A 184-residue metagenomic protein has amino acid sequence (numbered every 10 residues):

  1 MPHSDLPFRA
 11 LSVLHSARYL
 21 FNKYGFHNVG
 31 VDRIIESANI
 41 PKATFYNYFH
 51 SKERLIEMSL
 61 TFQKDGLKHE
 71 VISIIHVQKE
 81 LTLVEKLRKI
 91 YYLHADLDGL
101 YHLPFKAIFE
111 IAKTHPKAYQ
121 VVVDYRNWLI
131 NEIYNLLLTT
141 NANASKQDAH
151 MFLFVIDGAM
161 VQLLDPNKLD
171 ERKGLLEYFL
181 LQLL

Functional and structural regions predicted by a protein language model:
M1-F8: N-terminal intrinsically disordered/low-complexity leader segments
F8-L20, I34, S59-Q63, L67 (+1 more regions): Generic hydrophobic, amphipathic alpha-helix propensity
S12, L20-R54, M58: Helix-turn-helix
M58, I72-G99, F152: Hydrophobic alpha-helical connector segments
A95-K117: Amphipathic alpha-helical segments used for helix-helix packing
L103-P104, Q120-W128, E132: Short, solvent-exposed amphipathic helices
R126-F152, L184: Hydrophobic alpha-helical bundle segments that form small-molecule/ligand-binding pockets
A144-D165, K173-Q182: Hydrophobic alpha-helical segments that form the core of small-molecule binding pockets and/or dimer interfaces
